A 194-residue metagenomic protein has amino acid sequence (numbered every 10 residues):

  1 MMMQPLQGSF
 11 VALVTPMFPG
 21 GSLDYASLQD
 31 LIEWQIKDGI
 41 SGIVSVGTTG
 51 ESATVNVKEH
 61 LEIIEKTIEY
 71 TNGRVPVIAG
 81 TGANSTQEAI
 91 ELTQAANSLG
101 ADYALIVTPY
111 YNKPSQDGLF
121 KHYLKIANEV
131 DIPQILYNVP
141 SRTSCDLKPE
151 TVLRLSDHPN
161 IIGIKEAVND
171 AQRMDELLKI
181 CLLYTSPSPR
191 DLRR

Functional and structural regions predicted by a protein language model:
M1-S22: N-terminal amphipathic alpha-helix/helix-capping segment at the start of soluble metabolic enzymes
Q4-Q7, Y25-L136, P140-S144: Active-site beta->alpha loop and helix N-cap motifs at the rims of alpha/beta catalytic domains
L13, G47, T108-P109, A167-V168 (+1 more regions): Short secondary-structure boundary segments
V14-T15, T48, P109, D157-N160 (+1 more regions): A broad detector of the eukaryotic-type serine/threonine protein kinase catalytic domain
Y103, K113, K125, E129-S186: Ligand/cofactor pocket segment of small-molecule handling proteins
Y184-R194: Single conserved hydrophobic/aromatic residue that forms the stacking wall/gate of nucleotide- or nucleobase-binding
